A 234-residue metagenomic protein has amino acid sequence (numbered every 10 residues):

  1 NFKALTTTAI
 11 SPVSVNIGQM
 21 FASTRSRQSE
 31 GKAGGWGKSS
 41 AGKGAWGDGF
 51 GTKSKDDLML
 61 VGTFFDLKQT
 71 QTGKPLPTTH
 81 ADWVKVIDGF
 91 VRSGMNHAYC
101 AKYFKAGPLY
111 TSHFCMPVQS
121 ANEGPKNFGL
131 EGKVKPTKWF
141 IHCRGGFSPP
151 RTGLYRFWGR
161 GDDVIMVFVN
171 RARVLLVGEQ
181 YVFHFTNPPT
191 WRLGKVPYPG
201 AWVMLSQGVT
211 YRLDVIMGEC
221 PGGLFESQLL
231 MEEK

Functional and structural regions predicted by a protein language model:
F2-K234: Acidic/polar, compositionally biased interaction segments
